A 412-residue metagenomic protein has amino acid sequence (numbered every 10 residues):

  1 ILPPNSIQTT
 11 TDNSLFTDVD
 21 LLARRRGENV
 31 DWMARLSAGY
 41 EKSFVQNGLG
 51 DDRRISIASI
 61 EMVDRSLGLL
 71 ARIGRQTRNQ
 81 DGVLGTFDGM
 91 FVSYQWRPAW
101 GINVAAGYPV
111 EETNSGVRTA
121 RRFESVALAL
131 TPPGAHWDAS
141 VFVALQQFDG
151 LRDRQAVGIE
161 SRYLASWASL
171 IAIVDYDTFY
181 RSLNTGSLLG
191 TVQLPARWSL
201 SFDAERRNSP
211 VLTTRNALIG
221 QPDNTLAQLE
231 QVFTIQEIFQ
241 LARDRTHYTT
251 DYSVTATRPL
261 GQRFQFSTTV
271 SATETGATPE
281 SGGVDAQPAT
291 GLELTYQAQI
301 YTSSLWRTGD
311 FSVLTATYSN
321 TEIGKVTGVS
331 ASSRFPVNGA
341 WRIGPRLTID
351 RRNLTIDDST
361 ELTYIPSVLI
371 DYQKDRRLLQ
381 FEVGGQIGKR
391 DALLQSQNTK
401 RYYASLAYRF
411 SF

Functional and structural regions predicted by a protein language model:
I1-F412: Gram-negative and organellar
